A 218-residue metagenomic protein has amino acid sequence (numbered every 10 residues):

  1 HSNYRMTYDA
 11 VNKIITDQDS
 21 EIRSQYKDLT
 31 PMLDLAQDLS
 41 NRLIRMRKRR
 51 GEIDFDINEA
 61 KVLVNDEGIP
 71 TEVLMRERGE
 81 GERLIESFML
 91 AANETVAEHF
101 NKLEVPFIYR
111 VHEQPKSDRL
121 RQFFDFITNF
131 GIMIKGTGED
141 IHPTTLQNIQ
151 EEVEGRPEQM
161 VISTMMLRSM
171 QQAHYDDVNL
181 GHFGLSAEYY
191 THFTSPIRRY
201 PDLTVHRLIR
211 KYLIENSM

Functional and structural regions predicted by a protein language model:
H1-M218: Conserved, carboxylate-rich catalytic/transport cores that coordinate ions
